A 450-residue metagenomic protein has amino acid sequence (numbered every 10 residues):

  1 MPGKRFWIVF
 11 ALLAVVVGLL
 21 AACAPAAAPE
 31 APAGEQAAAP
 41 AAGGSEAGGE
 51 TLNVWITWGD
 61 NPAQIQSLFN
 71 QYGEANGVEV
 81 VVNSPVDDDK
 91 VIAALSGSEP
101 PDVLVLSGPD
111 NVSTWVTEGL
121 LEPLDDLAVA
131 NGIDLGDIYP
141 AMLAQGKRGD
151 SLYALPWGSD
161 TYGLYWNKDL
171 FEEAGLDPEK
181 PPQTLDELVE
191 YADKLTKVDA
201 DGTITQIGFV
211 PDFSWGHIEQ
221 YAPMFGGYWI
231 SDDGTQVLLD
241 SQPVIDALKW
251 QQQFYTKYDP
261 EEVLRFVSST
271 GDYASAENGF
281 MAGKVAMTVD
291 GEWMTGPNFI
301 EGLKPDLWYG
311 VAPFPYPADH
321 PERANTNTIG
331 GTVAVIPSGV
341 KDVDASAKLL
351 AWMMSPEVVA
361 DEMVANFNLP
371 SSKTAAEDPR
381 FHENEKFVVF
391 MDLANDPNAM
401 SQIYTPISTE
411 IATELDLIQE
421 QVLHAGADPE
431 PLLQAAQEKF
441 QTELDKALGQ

Functional and structural regions predicted by a protein language model:
A39, T51, E172, P178 (+1 more regions): Conserved C-terminal helix/tail region of periplasmic/extracytoplasmic solute-binding proteins
A42-E46, S107-G163, V189, A312 (+1 more regions): Hinge/lid segment of periplasmic solute-binding proteins
N53, N70, A75, S96 (+3 more regions): Extracytoplasmic/periplasmic substrate-recognition and gating elements
S67-I138, Q145-K147, D169-Q183, N278-G279 (+5 more regions): Extracytoplasmic "Venus flytrap"/periplasmic binding protein-like
A93-L95, P101-D102, N131-L170, Q206-I207 (+2 more regions): A structural signal for short loop-to-beta-strand junctions that line the ligand-binding cleft of periplasmic/secreted
G149-W157, Y162, E172, D186-V237 (+3 more regions): Extracytoplasmic/periplasmic solute-binding protein
Y191-K194, T235-S269, F314: Glycine-centered hinge/linker elements that transmit conformational signals in sensory and ligand-binding systems
A312-P313, V364-L417, Q421: Long, aromatic- and glycine/proline-rich binding clefts that accommodate carbohydrate-like moieties
